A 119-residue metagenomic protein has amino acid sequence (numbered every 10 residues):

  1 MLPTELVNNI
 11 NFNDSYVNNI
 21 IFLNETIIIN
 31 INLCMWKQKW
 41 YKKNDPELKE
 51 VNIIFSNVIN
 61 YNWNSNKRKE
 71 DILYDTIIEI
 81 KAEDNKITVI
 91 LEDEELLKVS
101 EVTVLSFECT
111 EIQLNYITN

Functional and structural regions predicted by a protein language model:
M1-N119: Surface-exposed, interaction-prone regions used to assemble/regulate multi-protein complexes
